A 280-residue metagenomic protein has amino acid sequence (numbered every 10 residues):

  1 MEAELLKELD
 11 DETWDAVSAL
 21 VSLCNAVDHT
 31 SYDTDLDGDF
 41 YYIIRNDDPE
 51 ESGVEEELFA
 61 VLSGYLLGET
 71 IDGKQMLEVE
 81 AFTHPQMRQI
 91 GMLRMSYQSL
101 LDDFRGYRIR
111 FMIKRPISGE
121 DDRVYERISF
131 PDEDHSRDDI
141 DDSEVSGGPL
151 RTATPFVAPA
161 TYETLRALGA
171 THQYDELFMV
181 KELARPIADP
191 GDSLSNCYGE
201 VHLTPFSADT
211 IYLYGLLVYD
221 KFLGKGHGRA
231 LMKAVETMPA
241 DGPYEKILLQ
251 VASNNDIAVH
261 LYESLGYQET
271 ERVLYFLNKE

Functional and structural regions predicted by a protein language model:
M1-Y32, R166-F178, E182-E200: Short amphipathic alpha-helix that is part of the acyltransferase structural core
L9, T30-L100, F104, R110 (+4 more regions): Conserved donor-binding loop and adjoining core beta-sheet/short helix segment in diverse acyl/aminoacyl transferases
E78-Q89, L216-L223, V251-A252: A short, internal acetyl-CoA/4′-phosphopantetheine-binding micro-motif in the GNAT/acyltransferase core
Q89-D102, G224-T237, H260-S264: Conserved acetyl-CoA-binding loop-helix of GNAT-fold acetyltransferases
P116-D175, R229, S253-E271: Conserved active-site alpha-helix within GNAT-family acetyltransferase domains
E133, D138-G147, L177-L194, F206 (+2 more regions): C-terminal "cap" of GNAT-fold acetyltransferases
G191-A208, Y212, L217: A mid-sequence, solvent-exposed acidic-amphipathic segment
